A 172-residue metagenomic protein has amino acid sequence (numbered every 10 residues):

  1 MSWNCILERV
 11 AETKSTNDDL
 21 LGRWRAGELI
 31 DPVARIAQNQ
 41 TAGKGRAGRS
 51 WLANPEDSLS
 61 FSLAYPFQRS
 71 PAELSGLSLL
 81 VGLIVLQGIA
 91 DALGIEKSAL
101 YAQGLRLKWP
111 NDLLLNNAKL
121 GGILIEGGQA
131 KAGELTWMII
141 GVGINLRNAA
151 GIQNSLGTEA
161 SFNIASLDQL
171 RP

Functional and structural regions predicted by a protein language model:
M1-Y101: N-terminal lobe of the biotin/lipoate ligase/transferase fold
S2-W3, R9, R69-G104, L115-P172: Long, positively charged amphipathic alpha-helical accessory segments at protein N-termini or as interdomain linkers
